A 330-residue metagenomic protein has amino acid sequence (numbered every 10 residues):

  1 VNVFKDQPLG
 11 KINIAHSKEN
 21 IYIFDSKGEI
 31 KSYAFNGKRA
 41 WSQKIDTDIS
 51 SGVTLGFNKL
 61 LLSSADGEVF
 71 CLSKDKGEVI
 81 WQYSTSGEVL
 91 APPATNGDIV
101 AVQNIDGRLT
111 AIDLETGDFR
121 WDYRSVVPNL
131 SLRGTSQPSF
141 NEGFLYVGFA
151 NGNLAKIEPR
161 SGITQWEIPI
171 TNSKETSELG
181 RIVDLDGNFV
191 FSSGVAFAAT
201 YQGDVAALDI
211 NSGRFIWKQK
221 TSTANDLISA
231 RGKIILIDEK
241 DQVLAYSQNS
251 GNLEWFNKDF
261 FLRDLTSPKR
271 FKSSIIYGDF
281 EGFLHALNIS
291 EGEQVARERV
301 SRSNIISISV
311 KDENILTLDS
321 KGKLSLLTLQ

Functional and structural regions predicted by a protein language model:
V1-A15, A40-G56, I80-N96, F119-E142 (+4 more regions): Extracytoplasmic beta-rich repeat domains
D25, S64-A65, N104-I105, F149-A150 (+4 more regions): Structural signature of WD-repeat beta-propellers
A34-K38, S73-K76, D113-G117, E158-G162 (+4 more regions): Short loop/turn segments that connect beta-strands within beta-propeller blades
E68, D75-E78, Q82, I99 (+4 more regions): Tandem repeat domain/solenoid detector
K233-L244, N252-A286: Loop/turn-rich, solvent-exposed surfaces of beta-rich toroidal or solenoidal domains
V300-Q330: Blade-level signature of beta-propeller repeat domains, shared across WD40, Kelch, NHL, RCC1 and BNR/Asp-box propellers
